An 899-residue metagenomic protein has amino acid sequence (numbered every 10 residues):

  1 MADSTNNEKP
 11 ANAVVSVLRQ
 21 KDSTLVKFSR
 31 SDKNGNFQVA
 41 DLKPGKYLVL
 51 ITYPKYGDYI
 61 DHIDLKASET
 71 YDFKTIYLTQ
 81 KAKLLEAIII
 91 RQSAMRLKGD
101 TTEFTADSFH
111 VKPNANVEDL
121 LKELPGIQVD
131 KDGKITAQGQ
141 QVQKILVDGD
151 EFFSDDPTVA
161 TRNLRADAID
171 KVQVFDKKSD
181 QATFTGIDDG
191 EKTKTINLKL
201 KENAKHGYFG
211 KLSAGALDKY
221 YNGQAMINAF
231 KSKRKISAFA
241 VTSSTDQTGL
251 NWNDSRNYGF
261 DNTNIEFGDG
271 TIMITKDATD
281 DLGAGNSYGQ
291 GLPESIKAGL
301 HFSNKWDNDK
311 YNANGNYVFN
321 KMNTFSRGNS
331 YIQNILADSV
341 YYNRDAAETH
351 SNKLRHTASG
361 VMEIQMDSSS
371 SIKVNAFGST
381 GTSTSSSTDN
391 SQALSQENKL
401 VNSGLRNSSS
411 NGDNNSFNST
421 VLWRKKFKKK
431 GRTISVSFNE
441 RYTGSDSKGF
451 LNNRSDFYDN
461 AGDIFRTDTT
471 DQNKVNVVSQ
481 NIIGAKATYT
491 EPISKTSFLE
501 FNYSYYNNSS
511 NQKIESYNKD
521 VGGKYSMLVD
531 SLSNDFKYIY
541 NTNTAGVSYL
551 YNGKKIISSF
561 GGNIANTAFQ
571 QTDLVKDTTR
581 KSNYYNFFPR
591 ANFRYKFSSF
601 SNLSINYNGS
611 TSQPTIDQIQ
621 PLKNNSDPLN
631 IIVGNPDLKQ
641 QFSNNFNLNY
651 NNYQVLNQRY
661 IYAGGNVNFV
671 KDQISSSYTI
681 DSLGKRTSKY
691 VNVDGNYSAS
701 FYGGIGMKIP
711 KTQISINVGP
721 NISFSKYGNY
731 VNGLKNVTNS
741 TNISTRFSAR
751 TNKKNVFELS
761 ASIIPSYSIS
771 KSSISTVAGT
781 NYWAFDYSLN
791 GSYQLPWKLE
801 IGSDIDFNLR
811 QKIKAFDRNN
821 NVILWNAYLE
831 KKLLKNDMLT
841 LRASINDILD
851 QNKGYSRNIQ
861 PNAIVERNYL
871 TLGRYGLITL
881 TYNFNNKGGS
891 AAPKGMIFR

Functional and structural regions predicted by a protein language model:
T5-Q20, L97: Short, ordered, surface-exposed loop/turn motifs in non-cytosolic proteins
N6, N34-N36, L50, D64-K66 (+17 more regions): Membrane-proximal, glycine/serine-rich, low-complexity loop/turn segments characteristic of large bacterial
R19-T24, K46-H62: A short, solvent-exposed loop/turn motif at the edges and junctions of modular extracellular/periplasmic domains
Q20-N36: Short, acidic Ser/Thr/Gly-rich low-complexity loop/linker segments typical of extracellular and cell-surface proteins
Q290-L292, H350-N352, S409-D413, V475-S479 (+9 more regions): Replace "Gram-negative outer membrane beta-barrel proteins" with "bacterial and organellar outer membrane beta-barrel
A346, I482-G484, M527-N534, K639 (+1 more regions): Outer membrane beta-barrel strand-and-loop segments of large Gram-negative receptors, especially TonB-dependent
L499-S601, S773-G779: Signature of Gram-negative outer-membrane beta-barrel scaffolds
R746-R750, K754-I764, G779-R899: Conserved C-terminal beta-signal and adjacent last beta-strands/turns of outer-membrane beta-barrel proteins
